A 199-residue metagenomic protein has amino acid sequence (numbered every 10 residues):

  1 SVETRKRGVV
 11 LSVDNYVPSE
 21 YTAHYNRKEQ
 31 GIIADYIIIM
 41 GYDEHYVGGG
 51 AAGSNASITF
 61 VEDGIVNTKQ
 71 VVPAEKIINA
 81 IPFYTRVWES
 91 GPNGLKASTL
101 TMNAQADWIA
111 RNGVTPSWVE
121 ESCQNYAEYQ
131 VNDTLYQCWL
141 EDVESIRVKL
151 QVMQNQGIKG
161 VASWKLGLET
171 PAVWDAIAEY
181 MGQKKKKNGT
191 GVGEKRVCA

Functional and structural regions predicted by a protein language model:
S1-N112: Substrate-binding surface in catalytic domains of secreted glycosidases
V2, K28, I32, E62-V66 (+3 more regions): Solvent-exposed, polar/charged alpha-helical surfaces in well-ordered, non-transmembrane soluble domains, broadly
E20, E169-T170: Short secondary-structure capping/turn micro-motifs that flank functional sites
I38, A162-S163: Short hydrophobic alpha-helical runs that function as membrane-insertion/retention elements
A52-E62, L140-R147, L168: Soluble non-cytosolic domains of exported or imported proteins
I81-V152, V173, A178-A199: Glycan-binding loop/region signatures in secreted carbohydrate-active enzymes
P82-F83, W164-L166: Acidic carboxylate-rich catalytic motifs and surrounding loops in phosphoryl-/glycosyl-chemistry enzymes
K149-A162, L168: Conserved, well-ordered alpha-helix/loop/beta-strand core segments that scaffold catalytic motifs
